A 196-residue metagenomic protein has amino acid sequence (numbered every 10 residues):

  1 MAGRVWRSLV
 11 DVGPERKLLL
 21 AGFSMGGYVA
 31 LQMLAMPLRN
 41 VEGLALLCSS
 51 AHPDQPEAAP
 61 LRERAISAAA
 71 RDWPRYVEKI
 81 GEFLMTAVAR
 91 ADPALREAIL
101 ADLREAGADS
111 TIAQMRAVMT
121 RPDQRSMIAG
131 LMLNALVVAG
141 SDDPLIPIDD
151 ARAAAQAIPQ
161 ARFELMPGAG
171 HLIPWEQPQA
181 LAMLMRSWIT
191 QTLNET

Functional and structural regions predicted by a protein language model:
M1-A21, G27, Q32-P37, M183 (+1 more regions): Active-site loop/oxyanion-hole signature of alpha/beta-hydrolase fold enzymes
L20-G22, L47, V138: Short beta-strand immediately N-terminal to the catalytic nucleophile in serine-hydrolase-like folds
L31-E78, E82-L84: Flexible "cap/lid" loop of the alpha/beta hydrolase fold
D54-P60, D72-G130: Conserved alpha/beta-hydrolase catalytic His-Asp/Glu region
L131, V137-A139, D143: Short beta-strand/loop motif that positions the catalytic acidic residue of the alpha/beta-hydrolase fold
P144-D150: Conserved alpha/beta-hydrolase "acid-adjacent" motif
R152-A161: Active-site-adjacent alpha-helix of alpha/beta-hydrolase-fold enzymes
A161-T196: Catalytic active-site module of serine/aspartate enzymes centered on a nucleophile-bearing elbow/loop
